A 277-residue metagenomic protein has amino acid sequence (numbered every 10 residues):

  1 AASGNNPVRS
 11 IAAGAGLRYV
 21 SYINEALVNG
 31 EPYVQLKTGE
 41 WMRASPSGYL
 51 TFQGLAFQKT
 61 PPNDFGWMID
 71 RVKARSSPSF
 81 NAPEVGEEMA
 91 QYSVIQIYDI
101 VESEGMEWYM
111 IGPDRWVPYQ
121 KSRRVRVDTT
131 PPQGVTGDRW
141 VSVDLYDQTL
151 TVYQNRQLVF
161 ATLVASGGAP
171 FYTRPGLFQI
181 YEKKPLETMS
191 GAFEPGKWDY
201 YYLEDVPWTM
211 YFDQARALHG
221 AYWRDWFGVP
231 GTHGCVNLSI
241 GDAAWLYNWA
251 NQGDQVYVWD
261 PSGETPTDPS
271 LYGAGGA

Functional and structural regions predicted by a protein language model:
A1-S3, P32-V72, M110-W140, F171 (+1 more regions): Boundary regions of SH3-family modules and the immediately adjacent low-complexity/disordered segments in eukaryotic
A2-V8, P78-V85, I240-L246: Short alpha-helix capping/helix-loop boundary micro-motifs
S3-S47, E87-R123: SH3/SH3-like beta-barrel superfamily modules
E25, G39-W41, S47, I100-E102 (+9 more regions): Solvent-exposed coil/turn segments that connect beta secondary-structure elements in extracytoplasmic/periplasmic
N29-G30, M68-I69, E104-G105, V143-Q148 (+2 more regions): A short, compositionally biased
S76-S77, L150-V152, E187-G191: Short, solvent-exposed loop/turn elements at domain surfaces
N81-E88, S93-P175: Cell wall/extracellular polymer interaction/catalysis modules
T130-T136, W140, F160-L163, G168-L177 (+1 more regions): Exported/periplasmic cell-wall-interacting domains
